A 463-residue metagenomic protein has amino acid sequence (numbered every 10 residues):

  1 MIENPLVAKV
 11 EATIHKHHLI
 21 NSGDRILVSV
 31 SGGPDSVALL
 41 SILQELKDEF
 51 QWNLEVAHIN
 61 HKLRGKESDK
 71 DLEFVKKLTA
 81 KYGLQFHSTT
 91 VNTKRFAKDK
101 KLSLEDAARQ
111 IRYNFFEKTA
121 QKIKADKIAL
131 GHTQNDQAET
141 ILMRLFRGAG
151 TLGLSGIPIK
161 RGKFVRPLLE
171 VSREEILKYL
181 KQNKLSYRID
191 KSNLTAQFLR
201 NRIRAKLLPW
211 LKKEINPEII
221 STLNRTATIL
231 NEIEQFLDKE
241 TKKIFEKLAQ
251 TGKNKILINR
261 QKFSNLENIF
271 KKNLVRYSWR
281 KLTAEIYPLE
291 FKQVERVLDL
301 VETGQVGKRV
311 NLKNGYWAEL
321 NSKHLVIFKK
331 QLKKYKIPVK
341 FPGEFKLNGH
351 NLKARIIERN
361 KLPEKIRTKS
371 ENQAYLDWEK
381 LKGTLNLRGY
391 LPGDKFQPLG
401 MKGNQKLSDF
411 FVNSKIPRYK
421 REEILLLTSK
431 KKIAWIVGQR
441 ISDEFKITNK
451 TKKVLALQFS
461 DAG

Functional and structural regions predicted by a protein language model:
M1-P209, K239: Core alpha/beta nucleotide-donor-binding catalytic domains of modification enzymes
E3-D35, N53-E55, I59, V91 (+5 more regions): AMP-forming adenylation/ATP pyrophosphatase catalytic core
I128-G131, N135, S192-N201, I219-L223 (+4 more regions): Conserved phosphate/pyrophosphate-binding and hydrolysis machinery centered on Walker-type P-loop NTPases, extending
W210-T222: Inter-helical turn/loop segments and adjacent helix faces that build the functional surface of alpha-helical bundle
